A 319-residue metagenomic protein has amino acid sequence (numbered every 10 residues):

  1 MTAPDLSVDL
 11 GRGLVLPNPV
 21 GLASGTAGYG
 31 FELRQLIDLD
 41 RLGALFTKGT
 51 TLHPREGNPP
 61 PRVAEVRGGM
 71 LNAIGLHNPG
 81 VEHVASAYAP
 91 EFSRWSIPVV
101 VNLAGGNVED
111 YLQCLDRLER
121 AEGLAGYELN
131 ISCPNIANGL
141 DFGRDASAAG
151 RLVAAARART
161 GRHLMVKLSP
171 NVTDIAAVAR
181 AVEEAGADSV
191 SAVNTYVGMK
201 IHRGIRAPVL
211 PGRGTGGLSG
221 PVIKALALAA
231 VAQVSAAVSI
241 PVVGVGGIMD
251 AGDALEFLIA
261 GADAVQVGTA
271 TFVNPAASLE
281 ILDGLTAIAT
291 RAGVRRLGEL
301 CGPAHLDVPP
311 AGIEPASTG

Functional and structural regions predicted by a protein language model:
M1-T2, L218-S239, M249-G319: Alpha/beta catalytic cores of nucleotide-metabolism and tRNA/nucleoside-modifying enzymes
M1-V99, G105: N-terminal capping/small domains of soluble enzymes
G13-G21, W95-V101, R159-P170, S235-V245: Short beta-strand/loop segments at the ligand-binding rim of alpha/beta enzyme cores
L22, L45, V84, V101 (+6 more regions): Conserved, mostly hydrophobic/aromatic
A27, N102-G105, L168-D174, K224 (+1 more regions): Glycine-rich beta-to-alpha transition loops that act as phosphate-gripper elements at the mouths of alpha/beta enzyme
F31-I37, D110-A121, V172-A185, A232-V238 (+1 more regions): Catalytic cores of alpha/beta
T47-L52, Y127, I131-C133, S189-M199 (+2 more regions): Glycine-rich phosphate-binding active-site loops on the catalytic face of alpha/beta enzymes
M70, I131-S147, V178-A236, I240: Glycine/Thr-rich beta-alpha phosphate-binding loop at enzyme active sites
